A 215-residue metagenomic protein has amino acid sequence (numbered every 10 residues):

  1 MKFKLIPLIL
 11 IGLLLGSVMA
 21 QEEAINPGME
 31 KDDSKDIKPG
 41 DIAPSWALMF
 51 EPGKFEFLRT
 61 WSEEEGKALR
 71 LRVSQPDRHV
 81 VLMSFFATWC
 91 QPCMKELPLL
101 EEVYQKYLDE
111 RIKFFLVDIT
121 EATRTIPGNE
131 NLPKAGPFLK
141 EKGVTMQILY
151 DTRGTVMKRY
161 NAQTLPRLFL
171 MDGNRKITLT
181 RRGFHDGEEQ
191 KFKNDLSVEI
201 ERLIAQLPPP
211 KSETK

Functional and structural regions predicted by a protein language model:
M1-I6: Bacterial N-terminal signal peptides that target proteins for export
P7-G16: Bacterial N-terminal signal peptides
V18-E22: Boundary at the C-terminal end of the N-terminal hydrophobic targeting segment
A47-V81: A short beta-strand-turn-helix
H79-V81, F85-W89, E121, T164: Short pre-active-site segment immediately N-terminal to redox-active cysteine/selenocysteine motifs in thiol-based
M94-E141, T152-R159: Structural microenvironment flanking redox-active thiols in thiol-disulfide oxidoreductases
G143-Q147, N161-F169: Structural micro-motif
L170-K215: Thiol-/selenol-based redox modules, centered on thioredoxin-like and closely related oxidoreductase domains
